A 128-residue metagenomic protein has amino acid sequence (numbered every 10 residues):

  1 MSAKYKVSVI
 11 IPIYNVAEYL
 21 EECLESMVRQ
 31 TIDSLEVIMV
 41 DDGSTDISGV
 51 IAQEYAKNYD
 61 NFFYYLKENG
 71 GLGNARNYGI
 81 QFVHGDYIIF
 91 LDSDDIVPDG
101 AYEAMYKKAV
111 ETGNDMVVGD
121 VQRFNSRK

Functional and structural regions predicted by a protein language model:
M1-K128: Nucleotide-sugar donor-binding/catalytic module of glycosyltransferases that assemble extracellular/cell-envelope
